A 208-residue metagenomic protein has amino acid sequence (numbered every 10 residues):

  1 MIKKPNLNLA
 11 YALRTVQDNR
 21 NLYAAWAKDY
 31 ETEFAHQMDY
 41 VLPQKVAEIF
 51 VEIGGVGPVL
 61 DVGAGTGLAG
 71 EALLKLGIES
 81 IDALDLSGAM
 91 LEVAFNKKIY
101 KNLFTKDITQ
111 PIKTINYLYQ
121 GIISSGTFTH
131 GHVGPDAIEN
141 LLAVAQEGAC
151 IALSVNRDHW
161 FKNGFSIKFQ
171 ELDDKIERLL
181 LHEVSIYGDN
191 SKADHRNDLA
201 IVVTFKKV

Functional and structural regions predicted by a protein language model:
M1-D29: N-terminal, positively charged/glycine-rich alpha-helical extensions of SAM-dependent methyltransferases
E31-A47: Conserved SAM-binding loop and adjacent beta-strand
L60-I112: Class I SAM-dependent methyltransferase SAM/SAH-binding core
Q120-G134: A short SAM/SAH-binding and catalytic strip from SAM-dependent methyltransferases
D136-E147: A short glycine-rich, Lys/Arg-flanked "PGG" loop and its adjoining helix->strand segment in the class I
G148-N156: Conserved beta-strand signature within the Rossmann-like core of class I S-adenosyl-L-methionine
N163-V184: Conserved Class I S-adenosyl-L-methionine
E177-V208: Class I S-adenosyl-L-methionine
